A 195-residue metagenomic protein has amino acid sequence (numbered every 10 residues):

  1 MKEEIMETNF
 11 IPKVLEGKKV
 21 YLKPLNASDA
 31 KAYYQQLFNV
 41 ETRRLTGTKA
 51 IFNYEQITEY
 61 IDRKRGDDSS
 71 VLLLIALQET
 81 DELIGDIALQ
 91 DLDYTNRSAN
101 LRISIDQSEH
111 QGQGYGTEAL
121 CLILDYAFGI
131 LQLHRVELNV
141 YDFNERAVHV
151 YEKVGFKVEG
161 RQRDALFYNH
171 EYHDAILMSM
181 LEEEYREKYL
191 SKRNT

Functional and structural regions predicted by a protein language model:
K2-E59, E184-T195: A short, well-structured alpha-helix characteristic of acyl/acetyltransferase catalytic modules
V20, E82-G85, H173: Glycine-rich phosphate/pyrophosphate-binding loop shared by adenosine-nucleotide-utilizing enzymes
A50-E109, L181-E184, R193: Acetyl-CoA-dependent GNAT
G112-Y126, V148-K153: Conserved acetyl-CoA-binding loop-helix of GNAT-fold acetyltransferases
G116, L120, F143-A147, D164-N169: Short glycine/proline-centered loop/turn elements that form peptide/ligand docking sites
G129-N139: Conserved GNAT acetyl-CoA-binding A-motif
E137-V140, K157-H173: Conserved catalytic-core motifs of GNAT/GCN5-like acyltransferases
Y151, F156, M178: Conserved active-site tyrosine of GNAT-family acetyltransferases
